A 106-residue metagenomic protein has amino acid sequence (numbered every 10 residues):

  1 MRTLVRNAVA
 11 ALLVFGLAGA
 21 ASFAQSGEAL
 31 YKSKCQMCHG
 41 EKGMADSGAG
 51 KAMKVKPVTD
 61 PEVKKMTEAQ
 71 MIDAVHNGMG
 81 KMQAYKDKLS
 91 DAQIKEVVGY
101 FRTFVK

Functional and structural regions predicted by a protein language model:
M1-A24, A74, Y100-K106: Post-cleavage N-terminal segment of exported redox proteins
R2, E28-L30, D91, V98: General helical secondary-structure elements
L4, M44, G48, T67-Q70: N-proximal short alpha-helices
A11-V14, A45, V58, A84: A general structural-boundary detector
F15-L30, D46, P61-K64: Electrostatic cytochrome c docking/interface patches
A21, K32-C35, L89: A composition/secondary-structure signal for short, hydrophobic, low-basic-content segments with alpha-helix propensity
E28-K54, M79-K81, T103-K106: Periplasmic/extracellular electron-transfer cofactor-ligation site, primarily the c-type cytochrome heme-c attachment
A52-V105: Extracytoplasmic electron-transfer domains, predominantly the class I c-type cytochrome c fold
